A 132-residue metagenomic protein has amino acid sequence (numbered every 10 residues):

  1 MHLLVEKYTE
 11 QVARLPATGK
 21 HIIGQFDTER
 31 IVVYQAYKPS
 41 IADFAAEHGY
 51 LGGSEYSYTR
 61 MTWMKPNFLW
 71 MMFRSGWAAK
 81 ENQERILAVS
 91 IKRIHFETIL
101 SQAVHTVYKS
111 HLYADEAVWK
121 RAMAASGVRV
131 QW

Functional and structural regions predicted by a protein language model:
M1-S57: ADP-ribose/NAD+-binding catalytic cleft of ART/PARP-like enzymes
G52-W132: ADP-ribosyltransferase catalytic core
